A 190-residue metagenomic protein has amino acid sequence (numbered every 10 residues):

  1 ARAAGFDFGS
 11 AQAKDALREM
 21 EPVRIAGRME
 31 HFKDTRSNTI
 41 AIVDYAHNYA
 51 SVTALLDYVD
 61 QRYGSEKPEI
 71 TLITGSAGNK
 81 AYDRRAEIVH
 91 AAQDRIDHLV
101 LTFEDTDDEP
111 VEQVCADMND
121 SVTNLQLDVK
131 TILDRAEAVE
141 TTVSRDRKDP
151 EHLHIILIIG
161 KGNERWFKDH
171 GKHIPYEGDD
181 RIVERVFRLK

Functional and structural regions predicted by a protein language model:
A1-K190: ATP-dependent carboxylate-amine ligase
